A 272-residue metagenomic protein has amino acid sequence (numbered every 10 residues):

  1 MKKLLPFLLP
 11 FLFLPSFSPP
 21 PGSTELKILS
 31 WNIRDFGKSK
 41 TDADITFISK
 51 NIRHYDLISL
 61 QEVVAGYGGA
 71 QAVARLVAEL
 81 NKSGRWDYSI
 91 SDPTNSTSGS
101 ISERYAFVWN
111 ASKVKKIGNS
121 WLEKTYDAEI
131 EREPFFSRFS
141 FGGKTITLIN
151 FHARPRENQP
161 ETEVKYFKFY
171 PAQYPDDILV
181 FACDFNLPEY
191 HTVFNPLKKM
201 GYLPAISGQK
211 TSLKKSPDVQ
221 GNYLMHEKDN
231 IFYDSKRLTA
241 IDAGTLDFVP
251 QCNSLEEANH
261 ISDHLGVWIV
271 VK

Functional and structural regions predicted by a protein language model:
M1-L4: Positively charged n-region of N-terminal signal peptides that target proteins for export
F11-T24: Bacterial Sec-dependent signal peptides at the C-terminal "C-region" and cleavage site
E25-D35, I117-L122, F136, T145-R154: Active-site-proximal beta-strand elements of phosphoester/diester hydrolases
L26-I33, I48-V73, V108, S137 (+5 more regions): Active-site beta-strand/loop signature of hydrolases that rely on acidic residues for catalysis
S30-I45, V64, Y126, R154: Acidic/histidine-rich helix-loop elements that form or flank divalent-metal/phosphate-binding sites at the catalytic
S59-Q61, S89-P93, V180-D184, A205-G208: Active-site neighborhood of phospho(di)ester-bond hydrolases with catalytic His/Asp-centered motifs
A65-K144: Structured beta-strand-rich core segments of catalytic domains in phosphoester-bond hydrolases
G66, A172-L179, L187-K272: Metal-dependent phosphoester-hydrolase catalytic domains
